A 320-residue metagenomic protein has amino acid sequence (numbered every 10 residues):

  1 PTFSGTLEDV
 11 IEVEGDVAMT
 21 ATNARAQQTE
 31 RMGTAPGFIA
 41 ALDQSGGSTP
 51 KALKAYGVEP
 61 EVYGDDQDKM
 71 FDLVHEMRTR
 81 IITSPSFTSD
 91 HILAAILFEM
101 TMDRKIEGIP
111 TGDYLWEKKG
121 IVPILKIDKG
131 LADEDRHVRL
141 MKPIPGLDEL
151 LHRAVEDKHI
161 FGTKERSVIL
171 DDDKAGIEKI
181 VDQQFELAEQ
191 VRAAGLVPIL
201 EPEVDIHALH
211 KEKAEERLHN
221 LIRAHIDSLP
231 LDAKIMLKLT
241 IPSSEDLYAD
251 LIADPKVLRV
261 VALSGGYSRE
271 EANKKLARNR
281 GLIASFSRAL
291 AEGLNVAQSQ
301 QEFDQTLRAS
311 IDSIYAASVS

Functional and structural regions predicted by a protein language model:
V10-F161, I169-D172, L221-H225, L231-S320: Alpha/beta catalytic barrel-like cores
T163-P198, P202-L237: Eukaryote-skewed repeat-based solenoidal scaffolds used as protein-protein interaction platforms, primarily
